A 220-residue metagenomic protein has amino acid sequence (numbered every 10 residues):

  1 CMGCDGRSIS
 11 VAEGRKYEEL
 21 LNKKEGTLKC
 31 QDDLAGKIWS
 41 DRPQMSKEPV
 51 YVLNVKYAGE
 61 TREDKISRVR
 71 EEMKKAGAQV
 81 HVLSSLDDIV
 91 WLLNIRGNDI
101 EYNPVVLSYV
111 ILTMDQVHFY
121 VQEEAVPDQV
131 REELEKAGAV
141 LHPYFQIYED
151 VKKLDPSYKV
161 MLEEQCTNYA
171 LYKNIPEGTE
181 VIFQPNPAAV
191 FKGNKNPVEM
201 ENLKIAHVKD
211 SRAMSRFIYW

Functional and structural regions predicted by a protein language model:
C1-W220: Active-site neighborhoods and metal-handling regions in enzymes and metal-associated proteins
